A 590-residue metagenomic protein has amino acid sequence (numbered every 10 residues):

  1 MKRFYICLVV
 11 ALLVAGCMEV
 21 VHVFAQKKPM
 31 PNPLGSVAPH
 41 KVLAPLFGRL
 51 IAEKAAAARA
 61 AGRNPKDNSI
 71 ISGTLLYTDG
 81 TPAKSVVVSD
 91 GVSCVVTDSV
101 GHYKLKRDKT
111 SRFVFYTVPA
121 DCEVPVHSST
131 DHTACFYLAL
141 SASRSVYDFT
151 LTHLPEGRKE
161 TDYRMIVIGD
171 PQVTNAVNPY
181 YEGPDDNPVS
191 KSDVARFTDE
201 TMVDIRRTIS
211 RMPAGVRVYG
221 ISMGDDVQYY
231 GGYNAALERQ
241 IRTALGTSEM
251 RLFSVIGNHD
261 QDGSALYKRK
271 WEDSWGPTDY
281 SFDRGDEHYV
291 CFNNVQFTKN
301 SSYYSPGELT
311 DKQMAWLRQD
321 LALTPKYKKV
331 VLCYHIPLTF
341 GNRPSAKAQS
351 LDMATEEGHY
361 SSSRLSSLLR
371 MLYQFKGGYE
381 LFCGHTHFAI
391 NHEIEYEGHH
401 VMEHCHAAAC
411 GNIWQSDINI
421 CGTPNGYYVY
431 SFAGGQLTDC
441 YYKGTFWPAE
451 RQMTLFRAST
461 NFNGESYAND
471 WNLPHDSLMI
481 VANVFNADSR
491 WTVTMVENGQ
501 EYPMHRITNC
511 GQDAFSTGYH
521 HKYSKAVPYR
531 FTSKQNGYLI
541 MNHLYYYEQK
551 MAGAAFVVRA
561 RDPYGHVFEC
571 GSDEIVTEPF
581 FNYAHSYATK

Functional and structural regions predicted by a protein language model:
G35-E53, A58-I70, D131-T133, A139-N234 (+1 more regions): N-terminal active-site segment of His-dependent metallophosphoesterases
A52-A58, N68-V92: Short, ordered, surface-exposed loop/turn motifs in non-cytosolic proteins
G73, T97-S111, F149, H543-Y545: Glycine-centered loop-to-beta-strand initiation motif
A83-V86, V92-R107, R506-Q512: Short, acidic Ser/Thr/Gly-rich low-complexity loop/linker segments typical of extracellular and cell-surface proteins
H102, G511-E548: Aromatic sugar-binding surface patches on proteins that engage polysaccharides or sugar-phosphate polymers
P119-H127, A134-S143, G231-P325, A348-E380 (+2 more regions): Extended active-site neighborhood of metal-dependent phosphoesterases/phosphodiesterases
T130-A139, G565-K590: Short beta-strand elements
H400-A487, W491-N498, L539-A552, F556-G571: Binuclear metal-dependent phosphoesterase catalytic core
